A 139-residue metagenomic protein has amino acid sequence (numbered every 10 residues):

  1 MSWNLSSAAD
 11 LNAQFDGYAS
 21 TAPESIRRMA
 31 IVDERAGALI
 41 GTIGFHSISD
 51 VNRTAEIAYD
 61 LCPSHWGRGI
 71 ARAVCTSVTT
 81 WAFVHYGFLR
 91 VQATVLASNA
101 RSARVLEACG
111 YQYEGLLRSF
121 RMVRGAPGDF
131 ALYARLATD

Functional and structural regions predicted by a protein language model:
M1-S64, W81, M122-D139: GNAT-family acyltransferases
I40, G110-Y113: Short, 15-30-residue, compositionally biased linear elements with alpha-helical propensity or flexible coil
N52, G69, A93-T94: Residue-level marker of alpha-helix boundaries and capping positions
Y59-L61, G67-V84, A100-A108: Conserved acetyl-CoA-binding loop-helix of GNAT-fold acetyltransferases
Q92-T94, Q112-F130: Conserved catalytic-core motifs of GNAT/GCN5-like acyltransferases
A97: Catalytic-loop Lys-Pro-X-Asn motif of eukaryotic-like protein kinases
